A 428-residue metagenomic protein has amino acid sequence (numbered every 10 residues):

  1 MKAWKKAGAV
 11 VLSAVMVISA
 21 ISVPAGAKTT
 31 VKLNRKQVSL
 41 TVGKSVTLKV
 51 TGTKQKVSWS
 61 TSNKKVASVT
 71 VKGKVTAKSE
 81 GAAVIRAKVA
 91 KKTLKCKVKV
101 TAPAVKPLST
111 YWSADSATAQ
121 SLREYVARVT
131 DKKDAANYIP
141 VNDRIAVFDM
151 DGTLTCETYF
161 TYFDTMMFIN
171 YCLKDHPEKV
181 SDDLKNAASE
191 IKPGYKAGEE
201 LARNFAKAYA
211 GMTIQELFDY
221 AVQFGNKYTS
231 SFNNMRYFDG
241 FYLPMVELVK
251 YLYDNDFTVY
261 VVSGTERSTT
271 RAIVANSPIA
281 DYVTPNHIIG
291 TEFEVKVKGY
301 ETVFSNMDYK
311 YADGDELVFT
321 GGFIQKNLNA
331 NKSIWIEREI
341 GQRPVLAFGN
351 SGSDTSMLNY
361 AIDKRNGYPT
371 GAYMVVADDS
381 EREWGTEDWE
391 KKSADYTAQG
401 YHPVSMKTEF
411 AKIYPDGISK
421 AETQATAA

Functional and structural regions predicted by a protein language model:
M1-V31, R35, V50, G73: Gram-positive cell-envelope targeting signals
G26-A104: Extracytoplasmic soluble-region selector
T53, D151-T153, Y159-F160, F293 (+2 more regions): Solvent-exposed coil/turn segments that connect beta secondary-structure elements in extracytoplasmic/periplasmic
T76, T155-C156: Generic structural signal for well-ordered beta-strand positions
P103-M150, T158-Y159, T165, C172 (+1 more regions): Non-catalytic pre-domain segments flanking phosphatase-related domains
V105-S113, D219-Y260, G264-A428: C-terminal cap/substrate-recognition subdomain and adjoining C-terminal extension of metal-dependent phosphatase-like
K133-V141, K179-D182, V259-G264, A347-F348: Surface-exposed patches in mature extracellular/periplasmic domains of secreted proteins
Y159-D239, L243: A metal-dependent, Asp-based hydrolase signature
